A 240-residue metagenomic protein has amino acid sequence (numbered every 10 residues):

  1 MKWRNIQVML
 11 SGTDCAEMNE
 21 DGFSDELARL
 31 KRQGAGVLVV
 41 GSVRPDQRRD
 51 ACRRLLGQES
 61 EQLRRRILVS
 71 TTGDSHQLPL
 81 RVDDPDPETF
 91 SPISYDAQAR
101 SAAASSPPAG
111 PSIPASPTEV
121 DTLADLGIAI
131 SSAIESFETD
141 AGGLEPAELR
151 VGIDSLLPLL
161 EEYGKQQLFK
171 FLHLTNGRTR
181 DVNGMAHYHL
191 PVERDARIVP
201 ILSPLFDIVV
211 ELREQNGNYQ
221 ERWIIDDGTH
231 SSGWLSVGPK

Functional and structural regions predicted by a protein language model:
K2-V82: Glycine-rich P-loop/Walker A and Walker A-like loops and their local beta1-loop-alpha1 context in P-loop NTPases
L38, R150-I153, H187: Structural motif
V43-Q47, D74-S75, A99-R100, L157-K165 (+1 more regions): Short acidic, S/G/P-rich loop/turn micro-motifs used as interaction or catalytic elements
Q62, P85-E88, P204-F206: Short, structured coil segments at secondary-structure junctions
I67-T72, P92-D96, H189: Short internal beta-strands
A99-L174: Phosphate-binding/switch loop-helix module in NTP-utilizing enzymes
K170-R194: Substrate-engagement module of ASCE P-loop NTPases
P191-K240: Phosphate-binding/switch region of NTP-binding enzymes
